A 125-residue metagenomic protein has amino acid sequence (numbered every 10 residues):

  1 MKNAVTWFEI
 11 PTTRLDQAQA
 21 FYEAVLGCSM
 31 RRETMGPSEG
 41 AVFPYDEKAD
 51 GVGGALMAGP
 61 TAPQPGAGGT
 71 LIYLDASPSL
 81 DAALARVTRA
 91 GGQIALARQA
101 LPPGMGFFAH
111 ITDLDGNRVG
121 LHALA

Functional and structural regions predicted by a protein language model:
K2, E9-V52, P102: Core segments of cupin and vicinal oxygen chelate
N3, I10, R31-T34, T88-A125: Vicinal oxygen chelate
V5-T13, T61-T88, F107-T112: Vicinal oxygen chelate
D16-Q19, D81, V119: Alpha-helical elements of the RecA-like P-loop NTPase motor core of helicases
A18-Y22, V87, G116: Conserved active-site tyrosine of GNAT-family acetyltransferases
G27-C28, G59-T61: Short beta-turn/strand-loop junction motif enriched in small, turn-promoting residues
